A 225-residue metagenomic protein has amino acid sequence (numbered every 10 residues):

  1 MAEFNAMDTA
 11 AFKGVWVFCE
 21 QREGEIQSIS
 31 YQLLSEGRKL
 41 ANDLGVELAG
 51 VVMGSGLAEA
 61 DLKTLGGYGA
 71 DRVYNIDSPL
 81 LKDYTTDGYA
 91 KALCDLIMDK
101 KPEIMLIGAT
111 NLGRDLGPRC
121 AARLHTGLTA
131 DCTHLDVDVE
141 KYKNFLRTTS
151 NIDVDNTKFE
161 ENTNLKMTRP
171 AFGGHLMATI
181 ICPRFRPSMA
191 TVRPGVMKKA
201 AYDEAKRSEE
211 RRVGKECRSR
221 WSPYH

Functional and structural regions predicted by a protein language model:
M1-K215: N-terminal glycine-rich FAD/FM-binding segment characteristic of electron-transfer flavoproteins
G214-H225: Positively charged, low-complexity/disordered segments
